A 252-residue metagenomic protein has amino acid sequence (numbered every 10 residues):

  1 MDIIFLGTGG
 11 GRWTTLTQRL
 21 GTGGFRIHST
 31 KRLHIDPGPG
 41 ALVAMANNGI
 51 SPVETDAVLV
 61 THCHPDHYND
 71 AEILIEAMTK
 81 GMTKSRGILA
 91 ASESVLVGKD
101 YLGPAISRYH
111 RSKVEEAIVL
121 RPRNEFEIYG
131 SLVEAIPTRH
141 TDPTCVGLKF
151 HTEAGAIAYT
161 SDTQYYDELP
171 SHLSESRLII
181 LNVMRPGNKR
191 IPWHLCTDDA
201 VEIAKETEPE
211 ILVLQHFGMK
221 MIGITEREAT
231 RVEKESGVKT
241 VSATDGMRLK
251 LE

Functional and structural regions predicted by a protein language model:
M1-N48, C145-S161, L178: Conserved beta-strand hairpin/beta-sheet module of binuclear metal-dependent hydrolase folds, prominently
G10, G40, P65, L96 (+3 more regions): Residue-level marker for beta-strand->alpha-helix junctions and adjacent short loops that shape enzyme
H34-G38, D56-D66, S92, A158-T163 (+3 more regions): Active-site neighborhood of phospho(di)ester-bond hydrolases with catalytic His/Asp-centered motifs
P39-A41, R139-D142, D162-Y166, M219: Short beta->alpha connector loops
G40-A90, E175-L178: Active-site metal-binding motif and surrounding structural segment of the metallo-beta-lactamase
I50-V53, S112-E115, S131, S174 (+1 more regions): Structured loop/turn residues at beta-strand edges in well-structured enzyme cores
K84-C145, T152-A154, A243: Metallo-beta-lactamase
Y165-R248: Cap/insert and terminal regions of metallo-dependent hydrolase folds
